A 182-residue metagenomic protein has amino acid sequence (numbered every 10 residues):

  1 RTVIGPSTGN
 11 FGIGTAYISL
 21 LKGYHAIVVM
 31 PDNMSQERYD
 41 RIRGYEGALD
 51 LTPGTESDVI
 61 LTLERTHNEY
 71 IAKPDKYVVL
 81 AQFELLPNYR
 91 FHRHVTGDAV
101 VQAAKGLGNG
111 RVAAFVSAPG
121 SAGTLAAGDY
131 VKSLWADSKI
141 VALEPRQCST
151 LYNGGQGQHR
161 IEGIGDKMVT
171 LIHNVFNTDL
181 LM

Functional and structural regions predicted by a protein language model:
R1-P31, R111-T124: A short, small-residue-rich loop immediately preceding and capping a beta-strand
S7-T8, D32, L80-L85, A118-G120 (+3 more regions): Fold-independent oxyanion-binding glycine-rich loops and adjacent beta-strand/coil segments at enzyme active sites
K22, Y45-E46, A136, N177: Short, structured coil segments at secondary-structure junctions
Y24-M34, A113, L134-C148: Short, acidic/small-residue loops that bind anionic groups at enzyme active sites
Y24-S35, Y39-R65: A glycine-rich helix N-cap at a beta->alpha junction
S57, L63-H67, I71-P74, K132-M182: Active-site/ligand-binding loops adjacent to catalytic centers
K73-A122, A126-S133, V175: Active-site/ligand-binding-proximal alpha/beta "capping" segment
